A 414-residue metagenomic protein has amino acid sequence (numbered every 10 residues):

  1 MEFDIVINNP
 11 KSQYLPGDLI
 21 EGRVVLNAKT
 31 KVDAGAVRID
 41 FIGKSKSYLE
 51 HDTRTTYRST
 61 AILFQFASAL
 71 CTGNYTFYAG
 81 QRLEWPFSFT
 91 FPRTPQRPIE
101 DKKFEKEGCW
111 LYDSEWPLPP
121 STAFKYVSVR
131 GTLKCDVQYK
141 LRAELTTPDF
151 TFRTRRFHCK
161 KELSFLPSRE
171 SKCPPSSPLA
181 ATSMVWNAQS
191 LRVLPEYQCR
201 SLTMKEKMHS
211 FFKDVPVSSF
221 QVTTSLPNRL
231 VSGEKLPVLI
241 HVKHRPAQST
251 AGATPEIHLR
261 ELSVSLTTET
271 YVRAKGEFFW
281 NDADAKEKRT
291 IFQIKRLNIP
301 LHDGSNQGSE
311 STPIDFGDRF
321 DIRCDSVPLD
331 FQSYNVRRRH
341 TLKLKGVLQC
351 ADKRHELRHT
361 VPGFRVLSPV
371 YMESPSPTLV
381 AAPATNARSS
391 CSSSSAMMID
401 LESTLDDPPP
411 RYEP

Functional and structural regions predicted by a protein language model:
M1-P414: C-terminal beta-sandwich interaction modules and adjacent acidic, Ser/Thr/Pro/Gly-rich low-complexity tails used
